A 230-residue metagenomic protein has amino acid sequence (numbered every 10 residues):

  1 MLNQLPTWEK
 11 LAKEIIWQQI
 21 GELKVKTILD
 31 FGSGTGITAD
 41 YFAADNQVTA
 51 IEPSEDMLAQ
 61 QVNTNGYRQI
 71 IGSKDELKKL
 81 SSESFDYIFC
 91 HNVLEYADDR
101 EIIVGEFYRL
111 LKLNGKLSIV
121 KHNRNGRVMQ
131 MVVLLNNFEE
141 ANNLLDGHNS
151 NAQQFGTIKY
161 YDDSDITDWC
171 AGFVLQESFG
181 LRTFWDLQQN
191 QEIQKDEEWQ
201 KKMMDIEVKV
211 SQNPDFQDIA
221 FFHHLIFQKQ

Functional and structural regions predicted by a protein language model:
M1-K24, I37-Y41, M57-Q60, Q189: Conserved class I S-adenosyl-L-methionine
K26-G34: Conserved class I S-adenosyl-L-methionine
T35-L77: Class I SAM-dependent methyltransferase SAM/SAH-binding core
F89: A conserved beta-strand element that flanks and buttresses the S-adenosyl-L-methionine
E101-K116: A short glycine-rich, Lys/Arg-flanked "PGG" loop and its adjoining helix->strand segment in the class I
S118-L144: Conserved class I S-adenosyl-L-methionine
F155-G172, S178: Short alpha-helix
E177-Q230: A C-terminal cap/extension of S-adenosyl-L-methionine-dependent methyltransferases that defines the acceptor-substrate
